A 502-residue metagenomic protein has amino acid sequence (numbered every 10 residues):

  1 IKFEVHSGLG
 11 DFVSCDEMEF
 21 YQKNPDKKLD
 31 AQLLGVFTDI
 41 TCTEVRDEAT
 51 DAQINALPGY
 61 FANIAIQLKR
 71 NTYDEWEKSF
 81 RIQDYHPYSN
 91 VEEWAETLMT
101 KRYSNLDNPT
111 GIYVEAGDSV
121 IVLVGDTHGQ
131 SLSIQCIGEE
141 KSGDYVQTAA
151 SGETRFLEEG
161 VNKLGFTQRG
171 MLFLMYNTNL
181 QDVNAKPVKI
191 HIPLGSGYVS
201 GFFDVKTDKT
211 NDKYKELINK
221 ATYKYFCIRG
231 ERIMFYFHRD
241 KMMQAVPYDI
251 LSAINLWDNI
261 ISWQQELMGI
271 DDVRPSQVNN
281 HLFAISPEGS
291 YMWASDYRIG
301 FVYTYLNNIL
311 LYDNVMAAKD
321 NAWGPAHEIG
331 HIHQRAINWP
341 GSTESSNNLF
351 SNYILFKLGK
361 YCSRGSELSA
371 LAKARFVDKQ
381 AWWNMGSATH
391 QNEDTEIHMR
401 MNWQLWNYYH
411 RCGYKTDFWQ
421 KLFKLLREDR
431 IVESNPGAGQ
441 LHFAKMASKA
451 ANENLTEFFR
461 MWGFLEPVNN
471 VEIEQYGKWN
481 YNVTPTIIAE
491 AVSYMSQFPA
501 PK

Functional and structural regions predicted by a protein language model:
I1-D30: Aromatic, loop-rich ligand-recognition surfaces of beta-strand-rich domains
S7, E19, D126, T178 (+1 more regions): A mature extracytoplasmic/lumenal domain signature
D11-D16, D118, Q130, G170 (+5 more regions): Residues that flank catalytic or metal-binding motifs in active/ligand-binding sites
K23-Q32, H191-C227: Low-complexity, Pro/Ser/Thr- and charge-rich linker/hinge segments at domain boundaries
L29-D74, P436-K502: Beta/coil-rich, acidic/histidine-enriched accessory regions frequently appended to metallopeptidases
L33-F202: Beta-strand-enriched, solvent-exposed domains that form extended recognition/catalytic surfaces
Y214-H410, T416-L425: Catalytic cores of extracellular degradative/oxidative enzymes
A374-Y481: Active-site-proximal alpha-helical
